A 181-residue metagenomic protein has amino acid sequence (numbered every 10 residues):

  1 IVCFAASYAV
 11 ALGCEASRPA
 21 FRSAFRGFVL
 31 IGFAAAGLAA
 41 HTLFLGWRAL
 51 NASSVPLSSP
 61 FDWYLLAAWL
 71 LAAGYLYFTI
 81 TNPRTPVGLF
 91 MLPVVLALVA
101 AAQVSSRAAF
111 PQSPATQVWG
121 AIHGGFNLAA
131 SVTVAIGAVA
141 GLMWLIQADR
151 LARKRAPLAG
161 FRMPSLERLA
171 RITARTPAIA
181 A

Functional and structural regions predicted by a protein language model:
I1-A181: Polytopic transmembrane helical bundles with strong interfacial aromatic enrichment
